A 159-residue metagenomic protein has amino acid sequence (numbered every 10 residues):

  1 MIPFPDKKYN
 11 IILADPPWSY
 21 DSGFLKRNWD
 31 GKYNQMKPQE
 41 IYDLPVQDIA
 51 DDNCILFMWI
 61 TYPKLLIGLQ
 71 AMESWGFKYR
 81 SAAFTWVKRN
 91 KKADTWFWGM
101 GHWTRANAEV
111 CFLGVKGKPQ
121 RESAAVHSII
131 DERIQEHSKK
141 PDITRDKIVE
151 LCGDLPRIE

Functional and structural regions predicted by a protein language model:
M1-E159: Class I S-adenosyl-L-methionine-dependent methyltransferase catalytic core
